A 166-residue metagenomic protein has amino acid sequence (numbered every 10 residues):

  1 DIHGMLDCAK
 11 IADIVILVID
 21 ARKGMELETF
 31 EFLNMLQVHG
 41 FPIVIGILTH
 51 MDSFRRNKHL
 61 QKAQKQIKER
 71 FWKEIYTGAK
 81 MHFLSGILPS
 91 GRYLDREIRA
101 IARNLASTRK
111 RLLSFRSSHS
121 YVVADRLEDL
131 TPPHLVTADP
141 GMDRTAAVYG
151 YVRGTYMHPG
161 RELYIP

Functional and structural regions predicted by a protein language model:
D1-I2, K10-E31, F41-Q61: Conserved Switch II/interswitch segment of TRAFAC-class P-loop GTPases
I2-M5, G160: Short secondary-structure capping/turn segments at boundaries of alpha-helices and beta-strands
I43-I45, D52-P140, R144-R153, P159: Canonical P-loop GTPase G-domain recognition
